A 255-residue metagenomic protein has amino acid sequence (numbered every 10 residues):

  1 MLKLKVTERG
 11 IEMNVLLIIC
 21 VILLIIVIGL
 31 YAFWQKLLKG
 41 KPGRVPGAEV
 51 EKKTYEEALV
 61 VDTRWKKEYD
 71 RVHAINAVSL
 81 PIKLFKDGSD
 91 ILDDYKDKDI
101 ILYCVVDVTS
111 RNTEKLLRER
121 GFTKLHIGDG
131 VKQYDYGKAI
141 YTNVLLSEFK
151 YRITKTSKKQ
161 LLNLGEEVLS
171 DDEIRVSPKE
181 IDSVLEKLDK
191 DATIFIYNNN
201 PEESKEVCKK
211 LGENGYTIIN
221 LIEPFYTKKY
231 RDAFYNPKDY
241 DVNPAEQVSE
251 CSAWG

Functional and structural regions predicted by a protein language model:
M1-E12: Short, Lys/Arg-enriched N-terminal segments with co-localized hydrophobic residues within the first ~10-30 amino acids
G10-E49, E56-A58, K66-D99, V105-Q160 (+2 more regions): Rhodanese-like catalytic fold shared by cysteine-dependent sulfurtransferases and DSP/PTP-type phosphatases
